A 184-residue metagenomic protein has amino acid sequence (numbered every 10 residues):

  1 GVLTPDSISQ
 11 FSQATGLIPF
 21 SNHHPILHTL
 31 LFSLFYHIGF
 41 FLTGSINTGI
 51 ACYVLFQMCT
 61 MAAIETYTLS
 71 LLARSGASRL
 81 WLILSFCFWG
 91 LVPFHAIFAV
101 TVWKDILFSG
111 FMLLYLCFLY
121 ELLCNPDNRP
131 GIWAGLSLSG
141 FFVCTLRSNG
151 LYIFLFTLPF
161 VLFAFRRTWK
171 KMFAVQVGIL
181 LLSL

Functional and structural regions predicted by a protein language model:
G1-Q10, P19-F35, T48: Extracytoplasmic catalytic/substrate-binding loops of multi-pass membrane glycan-assembly enzymes
T15, L107-N125, G140, T157-L158: Specific aromatic-rich, kink-prone transmembrane helix
I26-L30, F41-A63: Loop-to-helix entry region of an early transmembrane alpha helix in multi-pass inner-membrane enzymes
C52-G76, L114: Transmembrane-helix motifs of polytopic, lipid-linked glycan transferases
T66-L91, S109-G110: Transmembrane-helix signature of polytopic, membrane-embedded enzymes that assemble or transfer cell-envelope glycans
R79-I83, C124-F142, K170-V175: Short hydrophobic alpha-helices at membrane interfaces in multi-pass membrane enzymes
I97-L107, L146: Short acidic/glycine- and proline-prone juxtamembrane loop motifs at membrane-interface regions of multi-pass membrane
I132-R147, P159, I179-S183: Membrane-interface alpha helices of multi-pass inner-membrane proteins
